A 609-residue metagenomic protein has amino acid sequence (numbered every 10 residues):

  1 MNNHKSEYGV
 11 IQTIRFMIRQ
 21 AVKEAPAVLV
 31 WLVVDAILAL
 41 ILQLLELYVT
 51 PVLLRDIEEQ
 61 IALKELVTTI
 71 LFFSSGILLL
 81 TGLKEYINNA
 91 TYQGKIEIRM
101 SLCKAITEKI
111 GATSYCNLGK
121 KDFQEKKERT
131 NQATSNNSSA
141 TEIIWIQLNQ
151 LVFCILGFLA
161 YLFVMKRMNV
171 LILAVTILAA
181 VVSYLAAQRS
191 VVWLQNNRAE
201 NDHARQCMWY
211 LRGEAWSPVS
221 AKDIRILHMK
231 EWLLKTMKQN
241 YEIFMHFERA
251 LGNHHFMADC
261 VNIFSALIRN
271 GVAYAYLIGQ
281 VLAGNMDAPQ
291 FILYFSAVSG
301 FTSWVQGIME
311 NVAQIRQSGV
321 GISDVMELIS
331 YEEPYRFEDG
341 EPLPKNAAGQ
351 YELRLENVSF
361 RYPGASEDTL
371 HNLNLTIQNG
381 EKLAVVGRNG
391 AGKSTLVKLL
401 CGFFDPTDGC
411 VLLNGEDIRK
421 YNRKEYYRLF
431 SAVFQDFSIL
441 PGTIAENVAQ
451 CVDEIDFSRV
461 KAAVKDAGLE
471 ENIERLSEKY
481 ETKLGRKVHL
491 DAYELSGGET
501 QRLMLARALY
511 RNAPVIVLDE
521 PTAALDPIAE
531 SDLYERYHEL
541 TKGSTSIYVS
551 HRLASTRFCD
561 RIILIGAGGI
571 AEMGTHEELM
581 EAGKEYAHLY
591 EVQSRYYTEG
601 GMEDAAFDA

Functional and structural regions predicted by a protein language model:
M1-Q43, L63-T68, I87, T91 (+7 more regions): Membrane-integrated ABC transporters
M1-R15, I96-E142, A204-F247, G319-E332 (+1 more regions): Extended non-transmembrane interhelical loops and adjacent amphipathic helices of multipass membrane proteins
L29-Y86, L151, F158-L194, I268 (+3 more regions): Transmembrane helix-loop-helix hairpins at lipid-water interfaces of multipass membrane proteins, especially the type-1
K127, D368, P406, L412 (+3 more regions): ABC-fold ATPase nucleotide-binding domain signature/coupling loops
E200, M229, A273, Y294-S330: Cytosolic ends of transmembrane helices, especially the final helix of ABC transmembrane type-1 domains
C401: Helix-to-loop junction immediately C-terminal to a conserved catalytic motif
L412, Y427, A445-L490, Y534-E535 (+1 more regions): ABC ATPase nucleotide-binding domain helical subdomain, centered on the C-loop/LSGGQ "ABC signature"
K479, E535, G543, R552 (+1 more regions): C-terminal portion of ABC ATPase nucleotide-binding domains
